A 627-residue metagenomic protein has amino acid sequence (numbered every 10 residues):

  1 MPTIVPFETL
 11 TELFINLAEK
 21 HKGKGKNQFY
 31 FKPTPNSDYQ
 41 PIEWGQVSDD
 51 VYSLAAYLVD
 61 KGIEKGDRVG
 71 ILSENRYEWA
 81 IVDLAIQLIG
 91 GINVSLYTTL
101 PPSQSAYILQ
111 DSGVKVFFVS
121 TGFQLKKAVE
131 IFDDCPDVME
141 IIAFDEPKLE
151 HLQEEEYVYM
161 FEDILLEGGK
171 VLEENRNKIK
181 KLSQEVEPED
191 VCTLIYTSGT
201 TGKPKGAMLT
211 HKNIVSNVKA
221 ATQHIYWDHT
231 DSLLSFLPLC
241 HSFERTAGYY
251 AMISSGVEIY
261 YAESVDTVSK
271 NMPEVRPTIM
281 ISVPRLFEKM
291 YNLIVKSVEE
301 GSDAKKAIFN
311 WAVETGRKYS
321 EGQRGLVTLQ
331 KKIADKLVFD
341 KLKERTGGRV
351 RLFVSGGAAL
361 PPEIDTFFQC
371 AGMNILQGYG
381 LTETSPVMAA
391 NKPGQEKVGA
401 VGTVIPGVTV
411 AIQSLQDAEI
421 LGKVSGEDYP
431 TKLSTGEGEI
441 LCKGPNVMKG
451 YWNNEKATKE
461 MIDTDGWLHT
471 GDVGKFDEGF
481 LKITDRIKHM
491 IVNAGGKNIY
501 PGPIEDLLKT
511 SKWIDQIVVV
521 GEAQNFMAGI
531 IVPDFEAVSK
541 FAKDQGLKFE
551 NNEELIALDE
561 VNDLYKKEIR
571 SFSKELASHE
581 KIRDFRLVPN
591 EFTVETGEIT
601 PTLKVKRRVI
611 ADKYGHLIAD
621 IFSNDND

Functional and structural regions predicted by a protein language model:
F14-I42, L149, P589-E591: AMP-dependent adenylate-forming
F29-L84, P101-A106, M160-I164, H211: Conserved AMP-binding/adenylate-forming core of the ANL superfamily
P41-G45, C192-V218: Conserved AMP-binding A3 loop
S48-S53, P188, A207-D228, D340: Conserved structural elements of the adenylate-forming
D60, L88-E167, L564, R570: Structural core segment of the AMP-binding/adenylate-forming
A143, Y159-E162, G169-Y196, K203 (+1 more regions): Conserved pre-ATP/AMP-binding loop-to-beta segment of ANL
V215-S232, L239-F339, R349, N374: Conserved AMP-binding/adenylation subdomain of ANL enzymes
D428-N493: Conserved ATP-binding/catalytic segment of the ANL
